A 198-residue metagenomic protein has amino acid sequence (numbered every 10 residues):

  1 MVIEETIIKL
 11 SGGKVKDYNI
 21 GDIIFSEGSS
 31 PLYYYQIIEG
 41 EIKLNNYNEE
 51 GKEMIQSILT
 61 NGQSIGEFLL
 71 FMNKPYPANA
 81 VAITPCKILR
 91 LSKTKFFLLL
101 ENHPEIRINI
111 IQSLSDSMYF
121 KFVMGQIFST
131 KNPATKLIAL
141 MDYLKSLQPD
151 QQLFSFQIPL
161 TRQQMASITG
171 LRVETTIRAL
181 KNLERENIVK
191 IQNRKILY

Functional and structural regions predicted by a protein language model:
M1-I20: Short proline/glycine- and basic residue-enriched helix-capping loop/turn segments at helix->loop/beta transitions
S11, S57-S115, Y119: Cyclic-nucleotide recognition modules
I20-T84: Cyclic nucleotide-binding regulatory domains
E39, N61-G62, P85, K93 (+3 more regions): ATP/adenylate-binding site constellation spanning eukaryotic-like Ser/Thr protein kinases, ABC-transporter
L99-H103, K121, L144-Q151: Basic, amphipathic alpha-helical hairpins
V123-L147: Short alpha-helical segments that sit at the start of domains
S146-Y198: Phosphate-/nucleic-acid-contacting segments
